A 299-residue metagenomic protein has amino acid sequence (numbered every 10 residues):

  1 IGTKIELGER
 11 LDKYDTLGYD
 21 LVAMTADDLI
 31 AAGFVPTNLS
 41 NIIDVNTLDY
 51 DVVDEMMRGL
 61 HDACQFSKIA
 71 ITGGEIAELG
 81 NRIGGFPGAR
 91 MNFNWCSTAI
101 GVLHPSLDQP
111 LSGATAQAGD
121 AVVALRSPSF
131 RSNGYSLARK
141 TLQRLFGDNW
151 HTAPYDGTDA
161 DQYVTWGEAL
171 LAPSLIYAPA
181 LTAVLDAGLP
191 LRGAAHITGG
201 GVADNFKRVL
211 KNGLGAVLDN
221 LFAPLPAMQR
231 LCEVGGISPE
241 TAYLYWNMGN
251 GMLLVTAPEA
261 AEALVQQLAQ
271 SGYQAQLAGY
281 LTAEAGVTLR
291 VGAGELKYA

Functional and structural regions predicted by a protein language model:
I1, E78, G101-H104, D120-V122 (+7 more regions): Glycine-rich beta-alpha junction loops
I1-S129, K297: Glycine-rich phosphate/pyrophosphate-binding loop regions near the starts of catalytic domains
I5-R10, A138, V287-R290: Generic hydrophobic, helix-prone segments enriched in Leu/Val/Ile
G33, Q143-F146, A194: Intrinsically disordered, low-complexity regions enriched for glutamine and histidine
V52-A70, R82-G84, G88-F93, N149-P154 (+2 more regions): Glycine-/charge-enriched secondary-structure boundary and capping motifs
S106-Q162, W166, A203: Short, acidic (Asp/Glu-rich) active-site segment that either coordinates a divalent metal cofactor
